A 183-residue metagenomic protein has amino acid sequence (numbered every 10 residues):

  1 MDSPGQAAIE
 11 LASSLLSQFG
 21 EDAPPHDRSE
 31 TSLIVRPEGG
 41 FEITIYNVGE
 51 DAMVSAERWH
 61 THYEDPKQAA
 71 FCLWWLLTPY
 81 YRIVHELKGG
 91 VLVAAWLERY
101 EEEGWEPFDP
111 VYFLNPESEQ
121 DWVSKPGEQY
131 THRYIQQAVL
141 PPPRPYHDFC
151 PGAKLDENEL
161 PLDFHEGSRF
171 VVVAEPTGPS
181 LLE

Functional and structural regions predicted by a protein language model:
M1, W74, T78-E183: Acidic, proline/glycine-rich low-complexity IDRs
M1-I34: N-terminal "first-domain core" detector
D22-A52: Amphipathic, interaction-prone secondary-structure segments
E38-G40, W59, Y100-E102: Generic structural motif
G40, C72-L73: Exposed acidic/polar residues on beta-strands and adjacent loops within beta-sheet cores, strongest in beta-propeller
E50-A52, T61, E102-G104: Generic "edge-of-domain/loop-turn" microfeature
A56-E64: A short, exposed loop/beta-hairpin motif centered on an aromatic-Gly-Thr core
